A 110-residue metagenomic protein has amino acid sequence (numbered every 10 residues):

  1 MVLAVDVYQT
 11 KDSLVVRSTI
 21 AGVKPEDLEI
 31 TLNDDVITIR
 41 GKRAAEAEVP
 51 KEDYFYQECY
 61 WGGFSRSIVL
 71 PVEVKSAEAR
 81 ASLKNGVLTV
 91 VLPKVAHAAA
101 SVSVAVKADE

Functional and structural regions predicted by a protein language model:
M1-E110: Alpha-crystallin/small heat shock protein
